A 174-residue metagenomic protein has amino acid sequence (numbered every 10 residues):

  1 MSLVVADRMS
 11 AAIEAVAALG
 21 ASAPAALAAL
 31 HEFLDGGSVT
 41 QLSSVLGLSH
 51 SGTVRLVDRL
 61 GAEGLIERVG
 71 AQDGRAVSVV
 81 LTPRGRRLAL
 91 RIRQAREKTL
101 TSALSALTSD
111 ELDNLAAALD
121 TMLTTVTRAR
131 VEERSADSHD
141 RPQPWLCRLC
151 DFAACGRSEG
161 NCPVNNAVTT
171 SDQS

Functional and structural regions predicted by a protein language model:
S2, L27, H31, T82 (+2 more regions): Generic structural concept
S2-I13, A89-L107, L115-V126, A154: Hydrophobic alpha-helical core bundles mediating ligand binding, dimerization, or RNAP-core interactions
S10-S51, E63, C162: N-terminal helix-turn-helix DNA-binding core of bacterial DNA-binding proteins
L19, I92, H139: Residue-level marker of regulatory loop/turn positions in helix-turn-helix DNA-binding domains and in histidine
F33, G37, A95, L107-D110 (+1 more regions): Residue-level signal for short amphipathic helical patches enriched in basic/charged and nearby hydrophobic residues
D58-D113: Charged, amphipathic alpha-helical coiled-coil/dimerization segments
D113, A117-S174: C-terminal regulatory/oligomerization modules of transcriptional regulators
